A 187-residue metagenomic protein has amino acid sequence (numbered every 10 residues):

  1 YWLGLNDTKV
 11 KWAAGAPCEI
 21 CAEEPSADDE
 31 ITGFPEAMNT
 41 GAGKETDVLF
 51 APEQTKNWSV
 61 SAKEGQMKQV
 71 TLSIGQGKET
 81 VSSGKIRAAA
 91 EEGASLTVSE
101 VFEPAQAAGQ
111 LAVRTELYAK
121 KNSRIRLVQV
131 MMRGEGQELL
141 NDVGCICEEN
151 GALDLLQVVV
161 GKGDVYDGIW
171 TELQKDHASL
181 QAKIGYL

Functional and structural regions predicted by a protein language model:
Y1-S59, Q76: Long, low-complexity, mixed-charge
G41-L187: Conserved beta-strand/loop scaffold segments within soluble protein domains that form the structured core and edges
